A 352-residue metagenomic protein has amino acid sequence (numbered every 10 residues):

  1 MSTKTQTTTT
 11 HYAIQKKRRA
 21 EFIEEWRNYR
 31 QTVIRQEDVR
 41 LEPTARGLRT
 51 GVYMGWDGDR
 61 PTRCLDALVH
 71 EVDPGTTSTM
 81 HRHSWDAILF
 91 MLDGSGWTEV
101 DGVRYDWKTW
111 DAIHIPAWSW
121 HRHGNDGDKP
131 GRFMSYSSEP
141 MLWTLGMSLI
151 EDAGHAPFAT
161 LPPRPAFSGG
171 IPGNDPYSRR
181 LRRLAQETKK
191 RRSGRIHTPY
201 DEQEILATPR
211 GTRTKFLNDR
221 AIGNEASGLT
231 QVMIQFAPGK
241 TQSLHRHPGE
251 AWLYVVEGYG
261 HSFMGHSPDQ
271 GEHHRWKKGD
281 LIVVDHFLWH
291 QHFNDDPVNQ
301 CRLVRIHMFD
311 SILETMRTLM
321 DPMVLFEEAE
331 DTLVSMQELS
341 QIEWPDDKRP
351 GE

Functional and structural regions predicted by a protein language model:
M1-R63, E151-G228, D331-E352: A short, N-terminal "cap"/entry segment at the start of jelly-roll beta-barrel domains of the cupin/DSBH fold
Q6-A13, E250-V256, S262-S267, E272-E352: C-terminal functional regions that serve as terminal interaction/effector modules
R49-W56, D66-R82, V232-P248, H286-F287: Conserved short histidine dyad/triad with adjacent acidic residue
D57-T62, S78-W85, R104-D106, S119-W120 (+6 more regions): Short, low-complexity cationic-aromatic patches
D73-G75, V100, W107-G127, F133-E139 (+3 more regions): Conserved metal-binding segment of the jelly-roll/cupin
T77-T109, S119, R246, E250-K278 (+1 more regions): A short beta-strand-loop-beta hairpin characteristic of the jelly-roll/cupin
I88-F90, H114, D128-S148, W252-L253 (+2 more regions): A short hydrophobic beta-strand segment most commonly corresponding to one strand of the jelly-roll/cupin
T212-R213, L217-R220, L229-M233, A251-L253 (+1 more regions): Eukaryotic modular interaction domains in large regulatory/scaffold proteins
